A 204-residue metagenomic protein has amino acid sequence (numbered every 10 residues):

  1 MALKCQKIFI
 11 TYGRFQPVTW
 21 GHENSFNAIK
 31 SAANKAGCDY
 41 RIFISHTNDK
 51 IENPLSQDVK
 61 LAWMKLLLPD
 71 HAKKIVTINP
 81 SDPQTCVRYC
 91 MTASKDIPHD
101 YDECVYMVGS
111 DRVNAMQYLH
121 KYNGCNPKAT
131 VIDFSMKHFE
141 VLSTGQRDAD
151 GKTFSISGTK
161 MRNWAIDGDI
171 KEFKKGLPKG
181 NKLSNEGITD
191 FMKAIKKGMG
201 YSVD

Functional and structural regions predicted by a protein language model:
M1-D204: Nucleotidyltransferase catalytic core that binds NTPs
